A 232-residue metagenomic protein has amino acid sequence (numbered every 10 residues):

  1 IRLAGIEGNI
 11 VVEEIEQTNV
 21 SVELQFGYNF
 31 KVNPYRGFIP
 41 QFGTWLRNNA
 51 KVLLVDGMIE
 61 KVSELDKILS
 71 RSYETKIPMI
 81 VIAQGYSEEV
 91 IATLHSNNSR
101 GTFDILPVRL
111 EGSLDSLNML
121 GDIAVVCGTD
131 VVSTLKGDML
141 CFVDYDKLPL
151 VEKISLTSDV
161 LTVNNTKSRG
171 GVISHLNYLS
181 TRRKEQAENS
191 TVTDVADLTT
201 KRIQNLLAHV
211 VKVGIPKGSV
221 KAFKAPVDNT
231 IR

Functional and structural regions predicted by a protein language model:
R2-R232: Long, structured protein-protein interaction/assembly regions in large complexes
